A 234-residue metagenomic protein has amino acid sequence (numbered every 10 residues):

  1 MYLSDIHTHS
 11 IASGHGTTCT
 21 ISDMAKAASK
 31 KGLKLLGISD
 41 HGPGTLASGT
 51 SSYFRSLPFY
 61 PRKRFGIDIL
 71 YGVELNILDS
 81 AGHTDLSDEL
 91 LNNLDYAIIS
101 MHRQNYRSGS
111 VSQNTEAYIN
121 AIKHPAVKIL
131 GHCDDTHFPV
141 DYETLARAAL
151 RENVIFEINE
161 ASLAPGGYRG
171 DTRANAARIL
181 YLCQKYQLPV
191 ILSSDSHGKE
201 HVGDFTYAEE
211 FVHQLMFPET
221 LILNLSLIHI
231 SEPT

Functional and structural regions predicted by a protein language model:
M1-G14: Replace "His-x-His-based motif
D5, K34-G42: Short, conserved active-site loops that position catalytic residues or coordinate cofactors/metal ions across diverse
G14-T18, A47-S51, P139-A146, G166-L182 (+1 more regions): Histidine/acidic-residue-rich catalytic or RNA/ligand-binding cores of hydrolases and nuclease-related proteins
I21-L36, S56-R62: Alpha-helical scaffold segments that flank or form the walls of functional sites
H41, L188-V202: Short acidic/histidine-rich active-site segments
G42-P43, A47-I158, H213-L221, L227: Extended substrate/RNA-proximal surfaces in nucleic-acid metabolism proteins
I155-Y168: His/Asp/Glu-enriched short active-site or ligand-binding loop at hydrolase and phosphoryl-transfer sites
S226-T234: Residue-level detector of conserved catalytic or cofactor/ligand-binding positions in enzyme active sites
